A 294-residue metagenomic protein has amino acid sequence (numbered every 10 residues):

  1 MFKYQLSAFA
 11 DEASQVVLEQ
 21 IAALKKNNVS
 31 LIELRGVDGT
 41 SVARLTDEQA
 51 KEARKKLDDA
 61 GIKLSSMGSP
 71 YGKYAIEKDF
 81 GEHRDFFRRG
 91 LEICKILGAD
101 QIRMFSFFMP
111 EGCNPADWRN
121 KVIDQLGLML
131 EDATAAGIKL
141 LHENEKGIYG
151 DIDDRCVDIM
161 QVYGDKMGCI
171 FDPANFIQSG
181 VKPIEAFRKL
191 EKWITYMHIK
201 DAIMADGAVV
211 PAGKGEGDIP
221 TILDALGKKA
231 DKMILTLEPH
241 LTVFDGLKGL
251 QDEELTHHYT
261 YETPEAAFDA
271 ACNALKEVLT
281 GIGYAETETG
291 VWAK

Functional and structural regions predicted by a protein language model:
M1-A10, S14-S30, D58, I152-M167 (+1 more regions): Histidine-acidic metal/acid-base catalytic patches
F9-A13, R35-V37, S69-G72, F107-M109 (+4 more regions): Active-site beta-loop-alpha junctions enriched in small/polar residues
V16-A22, K56-D59, I76-G168, Q178 (+4 more regions): Active-site acidic/histidine proton-transfer and metal-coordination neighborhood in alpha/beta enzyme cores
N27, R35, I96-L97, K192: Structural motif
S30-L31, K63, D100, K139 (+1 more regions): Residue-level detector of anion-binding/catalytic polar loops
E33, S66-G68, R103, L141 (+2 more regions): Conserved beta-strand positions in the central sheet of alpha/beta enzyme cores
E33-L57, S106-N114, G207: Glycine-rich, proline-tolerant flexible connector loops at the mouths of alpha/beta enzymes
D38-S41, K73-E77, P110-P115, Q178-S179 (+2 more regions): A short acidic, helix-capping loop that chelates divalent metal ions and anchors anionic groups
